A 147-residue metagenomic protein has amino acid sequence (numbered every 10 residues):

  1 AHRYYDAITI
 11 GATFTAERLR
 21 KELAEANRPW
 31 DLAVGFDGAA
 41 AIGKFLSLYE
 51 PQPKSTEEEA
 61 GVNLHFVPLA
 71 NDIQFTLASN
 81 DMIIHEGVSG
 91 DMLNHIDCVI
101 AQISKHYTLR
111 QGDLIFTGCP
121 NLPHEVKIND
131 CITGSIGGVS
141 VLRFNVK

Functional and structural regions predicted by a protein language model:
A1-H106, R110, L114, L122-K147: Catalytic-core "active-site belt" of small-molecule-metabolizing enzymes, emphasizing His/Asp/Glu-rich regions
